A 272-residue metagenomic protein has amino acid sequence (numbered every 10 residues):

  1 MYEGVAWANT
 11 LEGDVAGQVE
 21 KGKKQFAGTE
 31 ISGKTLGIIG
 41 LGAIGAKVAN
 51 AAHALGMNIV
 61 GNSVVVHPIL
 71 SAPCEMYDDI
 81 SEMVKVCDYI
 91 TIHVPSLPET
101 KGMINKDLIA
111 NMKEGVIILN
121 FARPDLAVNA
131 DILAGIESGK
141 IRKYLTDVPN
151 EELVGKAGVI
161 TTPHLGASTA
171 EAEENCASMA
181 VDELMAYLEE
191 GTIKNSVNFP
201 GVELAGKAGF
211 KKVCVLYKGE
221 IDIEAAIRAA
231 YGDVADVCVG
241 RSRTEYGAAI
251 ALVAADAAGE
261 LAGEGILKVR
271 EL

Functional and structural regions predicted by a protein language model:
M1-T10, N50-M57, S178-T192: Oxidoreductase and adenylate-handling cofactor-binding alpha/beta cores
M1-T35, N195: Phosphate-binding beta-alpha-beta segment of Rossmann-like dinucleotide-binding domains, i.e., the NAD(P)
L41-G42: Glycine-rich Rossmann-fold phosphate-binding loop(s) that bind the pyrophosphate of adenine dinucleotide cofactors
G45-A46: N-terminal Rossmann-fold NAD(P) dinucleotide-binding loop
I59-G61: Short beta-strand "acidic-cap" motif of Rossmann-like dinucleotide-binding folds
V64-L153, S168: Rossmann-like adenosine-cofactor binding region
V154-K156, L165-L272: NAD(P)-dependent dehydrogenase/reductase Rossmann-like domain
